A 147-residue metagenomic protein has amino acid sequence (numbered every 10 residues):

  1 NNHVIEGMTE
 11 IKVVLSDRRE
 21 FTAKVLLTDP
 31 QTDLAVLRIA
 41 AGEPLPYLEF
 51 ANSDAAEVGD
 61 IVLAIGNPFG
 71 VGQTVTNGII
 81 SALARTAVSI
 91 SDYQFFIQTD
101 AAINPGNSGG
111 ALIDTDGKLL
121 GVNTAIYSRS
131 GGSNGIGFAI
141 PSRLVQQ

Functional and structural regions predicted by a protein language model:
N1-Q147: Serine-dependent protease modules
